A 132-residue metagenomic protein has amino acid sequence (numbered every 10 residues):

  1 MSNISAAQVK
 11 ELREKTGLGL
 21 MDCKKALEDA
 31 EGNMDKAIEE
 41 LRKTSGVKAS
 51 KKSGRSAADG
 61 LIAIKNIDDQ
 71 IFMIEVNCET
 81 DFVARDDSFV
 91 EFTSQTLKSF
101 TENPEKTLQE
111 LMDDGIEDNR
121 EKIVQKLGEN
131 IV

Functional and structural regions predicted by a protein language model:
S2-V132: N-terminal assembly/interaction segments in proteins that build large macromolecular machines
